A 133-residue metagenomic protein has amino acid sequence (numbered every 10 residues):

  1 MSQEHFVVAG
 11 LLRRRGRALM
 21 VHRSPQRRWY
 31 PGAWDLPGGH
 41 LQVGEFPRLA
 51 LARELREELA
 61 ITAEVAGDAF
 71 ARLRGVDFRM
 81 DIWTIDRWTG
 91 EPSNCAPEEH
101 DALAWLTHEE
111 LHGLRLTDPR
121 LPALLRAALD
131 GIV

Functional and structural regions predicted by a protein language model:
M1, S93, E98-H100, D118: A beta-strand edge to alpha-helix "cap/lid" segment located at domain peripheries
M1-L19, A71: Conserved N-terminal beta-strand and adjoining loop/helix that marks the start of the Nudix/MutT-like hydrolase domain
F6-V8, G16, F78-D81, D101: Change "...and in nucleic-acid phosphodiester-cleaving endonucleases..." to "...and in nucleic-acid processing enzymes
R17-E57: Conserved Nudix-box catalytic region and its N-terminal flanking loop in Nudix hydrolases and closely related
L41, L111-H112: A generic structural signal for short hydrophobic patches within well-formed alpha-helices
E58-V65: Short secondary-structure junctions
A63, A71-S93, A102-E110, L124-A128: Active-site-adjacent beta-strand/loop module that shapes the phosphate/pyrophosphate-binding cleft
T117-V133: Charged phosphate-binding loop/patch that engages nucleotide di/tri-phosphates or the phosphate backbone of nucleic
